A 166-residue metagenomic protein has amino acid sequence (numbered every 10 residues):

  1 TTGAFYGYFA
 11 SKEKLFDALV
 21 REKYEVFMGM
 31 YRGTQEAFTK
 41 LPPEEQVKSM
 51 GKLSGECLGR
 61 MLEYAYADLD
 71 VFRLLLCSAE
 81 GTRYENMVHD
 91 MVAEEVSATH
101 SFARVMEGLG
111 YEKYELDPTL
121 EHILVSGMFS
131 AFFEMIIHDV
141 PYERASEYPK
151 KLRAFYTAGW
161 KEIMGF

Functional and structural regions predicted by a protein language model:
T1-F9: Short hydrophobic/aromatic patch on the recognition helix
S11-K14, D70: Residue-level recognition of oxygen-bearing side chains
K14-F38, K52, E56-R60, N86 (+2 more regions): Alpha-helical structural segments
V26-A37, V71, G127-M135: Solvent-exposed, amphipathic alpha-helical segments
G29-S54, F102-K113: Short, flexible, glycine-rich and Lys/Arg-enriched loop motifs at helix boundaries that contact anionic partners
C57-A67, E80-G108, T119-S126: Amphipathic alpha-helical packing segments from all-alpha helical-bundle domains
A67, S97-R104, E121-F166: C-terminal peripheral helix-coil segments that are non-catalytic and often amphipathic
R73-L75: Short, hydrophobic secondary-structure boundary micro-motifs
